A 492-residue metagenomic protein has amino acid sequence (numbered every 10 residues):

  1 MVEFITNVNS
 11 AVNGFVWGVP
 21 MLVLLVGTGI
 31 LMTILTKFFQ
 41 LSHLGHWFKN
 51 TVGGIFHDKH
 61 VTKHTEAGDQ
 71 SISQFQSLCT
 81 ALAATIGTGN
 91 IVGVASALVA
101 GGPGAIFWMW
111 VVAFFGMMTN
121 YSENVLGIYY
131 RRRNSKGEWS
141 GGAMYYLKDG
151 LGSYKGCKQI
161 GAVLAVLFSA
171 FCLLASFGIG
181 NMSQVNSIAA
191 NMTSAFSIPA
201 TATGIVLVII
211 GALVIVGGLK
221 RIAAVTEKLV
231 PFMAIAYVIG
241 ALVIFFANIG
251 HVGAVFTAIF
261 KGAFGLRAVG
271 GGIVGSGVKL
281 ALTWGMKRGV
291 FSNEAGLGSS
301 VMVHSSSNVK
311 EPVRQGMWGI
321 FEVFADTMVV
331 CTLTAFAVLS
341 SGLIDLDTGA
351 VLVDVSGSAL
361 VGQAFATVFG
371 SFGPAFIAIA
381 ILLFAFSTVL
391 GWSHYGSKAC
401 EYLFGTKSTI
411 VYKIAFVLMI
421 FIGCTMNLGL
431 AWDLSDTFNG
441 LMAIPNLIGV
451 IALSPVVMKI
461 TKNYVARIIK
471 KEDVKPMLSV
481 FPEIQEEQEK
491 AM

Functional and structural regions predicted by a protein language model:
M1-A84, T88, V99-A105, G116 (+2 more regions): N-terminal alpha-helical transmembrane segments of multi-pass membrane transport and channel/translocase proteins
F4-I5, L35-Q40, G89-V94, A175-A189 (+5 more regions): Transmembrane helix-loop junctions in multi-pass membrane proteins
L24-K49, L164, F168, V185-M192 (+4 more regions): Membrane-interface loop-to-helix entry segments
M32-T33, V112-G137, K148-N186, A190-V214 (+1 more regions): Helix-loop-helix module between adjacent transmembrane segments
F39-I72, S96, G102-I106, W110 (+5 more regions): Flexible loop linkers connecting adjacent transmembrane helices in multi-pass alpha-helical membrane transporters
K59-L98, Y129, S135-G150, G275-F324: Alpha-helical membrane segments and immediately flanking helix-loop junctions that form or couple to the substrate/ion
F115-E123, I205-L219, V230-G250, T283 (+3 more regions): Selective recognition of specific alpha-helical transmembrane segments in multi-pass small-molecule
E123-K136, L242-A258, L266, G270-I273 (+3 more regions): Extracellular/periplasmic helix-exit of transmembrane alpha-helices
